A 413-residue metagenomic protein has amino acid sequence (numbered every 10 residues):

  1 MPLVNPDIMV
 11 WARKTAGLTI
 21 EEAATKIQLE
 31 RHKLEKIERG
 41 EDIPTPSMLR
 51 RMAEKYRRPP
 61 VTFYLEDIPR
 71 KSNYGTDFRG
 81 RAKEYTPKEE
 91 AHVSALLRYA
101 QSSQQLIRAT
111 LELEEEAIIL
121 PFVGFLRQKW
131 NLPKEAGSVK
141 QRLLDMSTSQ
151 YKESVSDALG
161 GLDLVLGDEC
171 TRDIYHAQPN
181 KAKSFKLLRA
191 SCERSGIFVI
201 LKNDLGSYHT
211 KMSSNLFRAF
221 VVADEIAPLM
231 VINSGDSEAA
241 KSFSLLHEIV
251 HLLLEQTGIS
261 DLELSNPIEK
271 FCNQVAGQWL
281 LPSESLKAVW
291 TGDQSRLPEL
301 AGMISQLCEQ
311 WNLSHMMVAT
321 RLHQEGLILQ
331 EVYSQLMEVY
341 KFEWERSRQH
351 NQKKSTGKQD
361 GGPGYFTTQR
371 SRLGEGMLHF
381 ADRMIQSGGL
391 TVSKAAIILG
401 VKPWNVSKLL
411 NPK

Functional and structural regions predicted by a protein language model:
M1-K413: Active-site hotspot residues in diverse enzymes, especially metal/ion-binding acidic/histidine motifs
